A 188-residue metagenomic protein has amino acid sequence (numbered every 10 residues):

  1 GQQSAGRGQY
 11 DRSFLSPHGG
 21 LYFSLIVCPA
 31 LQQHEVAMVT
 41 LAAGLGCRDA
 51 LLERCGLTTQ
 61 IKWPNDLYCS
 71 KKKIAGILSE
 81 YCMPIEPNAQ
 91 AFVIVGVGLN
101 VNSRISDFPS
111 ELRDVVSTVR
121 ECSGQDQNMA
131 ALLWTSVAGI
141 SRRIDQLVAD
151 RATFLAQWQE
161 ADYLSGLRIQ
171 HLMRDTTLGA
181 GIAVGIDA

Functional and structural regions predicted by a protein language model:
G1-E53, A75, C82-M83: N-terminal lobe of the biotin/lipoate ligase/transferase fold
L31, L41-T59, C69-A188: Long, positively charged amphipathic alpha-helical accessory segments at protein N-termini or as interdomain linkers
I61-W63: Short loop/edge segments at beta-strand edges and connector loops that shape dinucleotide/nucleotide cofactor-binding
